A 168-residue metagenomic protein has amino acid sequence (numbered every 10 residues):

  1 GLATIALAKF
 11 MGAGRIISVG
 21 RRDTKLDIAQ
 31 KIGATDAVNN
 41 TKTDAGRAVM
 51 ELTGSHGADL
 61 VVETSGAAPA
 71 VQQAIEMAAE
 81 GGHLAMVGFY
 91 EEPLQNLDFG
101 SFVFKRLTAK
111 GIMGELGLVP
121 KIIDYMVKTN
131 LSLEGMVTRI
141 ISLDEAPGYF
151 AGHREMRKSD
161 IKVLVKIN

Functional and structural regions predicted by a protein language model:
G1-T43, R47: Mid-domain Rossmann-like dinucleotide-binding core that forms the NAD(H)/NADP(H) cofactor-binding site
I16-I17, A85, K110: Conserved beta-strand positions in the Rossmann-like core of class I SAM-dependent methyltransferases
R22, Y90, E115: Residues in the short beta-alpha loop(s) of Rossmann-like NAD(P)-binding domains
G46-V61: A short acidic, Gly/Pro-enriched loop at the edge of an enzyme's catalytic core that lines a small-molecule cofactor
L60, G82-H83, T108: Short glycine-centered segments of the SAM/dcSAM-binding site in methyltransferase folds
Q72-E76, L116-N168: C-terminal hydrophobic helical "lid"/dimerization subdomain of Rossmann-like NAD(P)H-dependent oxidoreductases
A78-E80: Helix-to-beta-strand junctions that scaffold the AdoMet/dcAdoMet cofactor pocket in Class I SAM-dependent enzymes
G88-R106, V119-D124: Rossmann-fold NAD(P)-binding glycine/threonine-rich loop
